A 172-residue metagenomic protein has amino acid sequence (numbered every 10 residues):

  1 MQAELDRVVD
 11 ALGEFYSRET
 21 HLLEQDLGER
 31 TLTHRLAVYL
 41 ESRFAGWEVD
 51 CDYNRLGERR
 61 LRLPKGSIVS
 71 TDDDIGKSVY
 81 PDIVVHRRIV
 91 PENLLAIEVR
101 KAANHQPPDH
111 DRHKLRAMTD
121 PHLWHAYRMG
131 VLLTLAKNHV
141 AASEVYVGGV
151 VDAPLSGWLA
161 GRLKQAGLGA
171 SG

Functional and structural regions predicted by a protein language model:
M1-E41: Charged, often low-complexity linker/regulatory segments
E41-A45, D120-L123: A general structural signal for alpha-helical elements within enzymatic catalytic domains
W47-V90: Active-site metal-binding core of divalent-cation-utilizing nuclease and nuclease-like domains
P81-V85, N93-A103, L115: Conserved catalytic cores of phosphodiester-cleaving nucleases, focusing on short active-site segments
I89-P91, P121, G149-V151: Solvent-exposed strand-loop boundary residues in beta-sheet-rich modules
A103-P121: Mg2+/Mn2+-dependent nuclease catalytic core
H122-G149: Nucleic-acid nuclease catalytic cores
A153-G172: Non-catalytic C-terminal interaction segments of nucleic acid-processing enzymes
